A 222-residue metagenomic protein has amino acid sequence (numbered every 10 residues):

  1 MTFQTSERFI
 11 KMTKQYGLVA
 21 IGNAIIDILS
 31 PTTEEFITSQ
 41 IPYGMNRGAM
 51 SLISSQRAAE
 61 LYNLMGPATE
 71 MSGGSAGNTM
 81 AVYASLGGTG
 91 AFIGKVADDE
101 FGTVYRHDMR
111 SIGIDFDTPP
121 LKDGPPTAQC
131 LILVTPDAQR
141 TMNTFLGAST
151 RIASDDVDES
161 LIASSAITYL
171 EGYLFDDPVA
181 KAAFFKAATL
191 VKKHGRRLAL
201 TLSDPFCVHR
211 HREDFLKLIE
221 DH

Functional and structural regions predicted by a protein language model:
E7-I93, T103-V104: Glycine-rich phosphate/adenosyl-contacting loop at the front of the ribokinase-like
Y16, T127-Q129: Change "...and in nucleic-acid phosphodiester-cleaving endonucleases..." to "...and in nucleic-acid processing enzymes
G90, F116, L198-A199: Hydrophobic beta-strand scaffold residues
G94-D98, D117-P125: Beta-strand->loop->alpha-helix junctions that form or flank phosphate-binding loops in nucleotide-handling enzymes
D117-K122, I132-K181: Conserved phosphate-binding/catalytic loop of the ribokinase/pfkB sugar-kinase fold
I167-H222: Conserved beta-alpha-beta core of the PfkB/ribokinase-like small-molecule kinase fold
